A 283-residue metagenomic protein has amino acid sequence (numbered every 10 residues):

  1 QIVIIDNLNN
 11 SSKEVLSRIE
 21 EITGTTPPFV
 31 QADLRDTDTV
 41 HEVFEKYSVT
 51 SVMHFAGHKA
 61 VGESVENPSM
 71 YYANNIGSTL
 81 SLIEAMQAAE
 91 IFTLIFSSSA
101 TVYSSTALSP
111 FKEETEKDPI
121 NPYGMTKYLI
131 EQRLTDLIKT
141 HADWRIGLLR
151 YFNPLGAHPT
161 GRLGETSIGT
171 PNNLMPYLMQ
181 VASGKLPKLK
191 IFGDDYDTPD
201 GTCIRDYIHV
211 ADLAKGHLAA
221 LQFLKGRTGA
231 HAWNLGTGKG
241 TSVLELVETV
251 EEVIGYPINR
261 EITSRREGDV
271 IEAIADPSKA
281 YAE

Functional and structural regions predicted by a protein language model:
Q1-A157: N-terminal Rossmann-like NAD(P)+-binding domain of SDR-like oxidoreductases, especially those catalyzing
V15, D36, T170, L174 (+1 more regions): Alpha-helical structural motif
G24, E66, N74, H141-D143 (+4 more regions): A generic fold-level signal
A32, F44, Y71, T166 (+5 more regions): Pocket-edge positions in alpha/beta enzyme catalytic cores
L34, V61, I76, N172 (+2 more regions): Short alpha-helix boundary/capping motifs
Y72, I120-Y128, G164-P176, D206-Y207 (+1 more regions): Short-chain dehydrogenase/reductase
T160-G161: Catalytic core of nucleotidyl cyclases, primarily class III adenylyl/guanylyl cyclases
M175-E283: C-terminal substrate-binding subdomain of Rossmann-fold SDR/epimerase-dehydratase oxidoreductases
